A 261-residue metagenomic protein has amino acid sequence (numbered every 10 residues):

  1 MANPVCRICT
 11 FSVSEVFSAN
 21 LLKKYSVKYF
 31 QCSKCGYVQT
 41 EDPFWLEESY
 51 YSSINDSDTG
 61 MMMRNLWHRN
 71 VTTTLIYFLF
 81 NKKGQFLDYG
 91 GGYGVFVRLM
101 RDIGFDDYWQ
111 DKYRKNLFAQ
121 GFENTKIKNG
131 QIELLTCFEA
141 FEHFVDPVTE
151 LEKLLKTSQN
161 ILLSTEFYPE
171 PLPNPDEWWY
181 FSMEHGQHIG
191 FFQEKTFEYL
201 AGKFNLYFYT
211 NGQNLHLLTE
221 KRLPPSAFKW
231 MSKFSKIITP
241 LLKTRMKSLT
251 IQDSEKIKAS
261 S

Functional and structural regions predicted by a protein language model:
M1-L134, F138, V148-T157, P175-E177 (+5 more regions): Conserved N-terminal segment of class I S-adenosyl-L-methionine
E139, H143: A short His-aromatic
V145, P171: Glycine/Thr-rich phosphate-binding loops of Rossmann-like dinucleotide-binding domains
S158-Y168: Conserved beta-strand signature within the Rossmann-like core of class I S-adenosyl-L-methionine
L172, F192: Catalytic binding pocket for nucleotide-activated donors in carbohydrate/polymer assembly enzymes
S182-M183, G190-F191: Class I S-adenosyl-L-methionine
